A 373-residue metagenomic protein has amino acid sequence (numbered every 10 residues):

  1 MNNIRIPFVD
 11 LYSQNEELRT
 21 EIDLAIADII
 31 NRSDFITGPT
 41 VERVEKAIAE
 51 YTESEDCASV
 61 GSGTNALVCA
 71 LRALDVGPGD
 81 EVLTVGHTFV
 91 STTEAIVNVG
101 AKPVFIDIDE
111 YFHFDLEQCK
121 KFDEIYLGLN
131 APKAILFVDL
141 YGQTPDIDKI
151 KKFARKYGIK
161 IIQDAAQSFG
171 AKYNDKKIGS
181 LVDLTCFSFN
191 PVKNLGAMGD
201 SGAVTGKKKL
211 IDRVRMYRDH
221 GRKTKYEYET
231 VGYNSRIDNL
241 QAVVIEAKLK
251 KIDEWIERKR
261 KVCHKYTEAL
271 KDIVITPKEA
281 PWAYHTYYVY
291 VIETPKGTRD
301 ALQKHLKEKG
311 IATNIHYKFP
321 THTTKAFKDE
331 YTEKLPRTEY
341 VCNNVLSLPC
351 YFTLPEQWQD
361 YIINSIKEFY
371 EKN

Functional and structural regions predicted by a protein language model:
M1-D34, P349: N-terminal "arm"/small-domain region of PLP-dependent enzymes with the aminotransferase-like
Y12, V41-A47, Y51-E55, G128 (+5 more regions): PLP-dependent aminotransferase class I/II
S33-E81, H87, A95-V99, F105 (+1 more regions): Phosphate-binding glycine-rich loop
D80, G86-T88, D107, A165 (+3 more regions): Nucleotide-sugar donor-binding loop of glycosyltransferases
T84, K102-F112, N314: Short beta-strand->loop structural element characteristic of the AMP-binding/adenylate-forming
V99, K156-Y157, K309: Helix C-cap/helix->beta junction micro-motif
Y111-A197, A203-V204, S347: Active-site phosphate-binding strand-loop segment of PLP-dependent enzymes
C186-F187, S201-T205, S235, V243-I245: Short glycine- and hydrophobic/aromatic-rich loop-to-beta-strand nucleating segment in the catalytic cores
